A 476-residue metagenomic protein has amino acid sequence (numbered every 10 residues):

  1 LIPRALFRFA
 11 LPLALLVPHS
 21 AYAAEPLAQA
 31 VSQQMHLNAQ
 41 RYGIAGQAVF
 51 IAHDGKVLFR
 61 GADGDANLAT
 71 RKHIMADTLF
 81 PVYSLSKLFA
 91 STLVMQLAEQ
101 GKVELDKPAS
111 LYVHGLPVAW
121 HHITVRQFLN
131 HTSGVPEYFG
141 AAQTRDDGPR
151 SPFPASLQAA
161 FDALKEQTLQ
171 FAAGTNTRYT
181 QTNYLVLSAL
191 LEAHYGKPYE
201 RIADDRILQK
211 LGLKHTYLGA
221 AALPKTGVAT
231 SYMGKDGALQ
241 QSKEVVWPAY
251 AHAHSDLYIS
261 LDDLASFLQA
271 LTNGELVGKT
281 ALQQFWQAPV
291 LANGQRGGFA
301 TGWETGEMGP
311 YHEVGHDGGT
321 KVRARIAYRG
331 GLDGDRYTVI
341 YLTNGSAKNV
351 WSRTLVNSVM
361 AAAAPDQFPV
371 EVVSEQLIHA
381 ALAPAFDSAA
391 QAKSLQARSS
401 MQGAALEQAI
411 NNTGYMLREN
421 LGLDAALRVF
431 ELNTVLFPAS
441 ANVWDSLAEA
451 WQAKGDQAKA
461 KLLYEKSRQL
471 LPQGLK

Functional and structural regions predicted by a protein language model:
A24-G61, E192-D205, Q209, A238 (+3 more regions): Catalytic loop of the DD-peptidase/beta-lactamase superfamily, centered on the K-T-G motif and neighboring
R41-A48, A69-Q127, F171-T182, H252-S255 (+1 more regions): Short active-site loop at a secondary-structure junction that contains or immediately precedes the catalytic residue(s)
G46, P81-L85, L97-A141, E166 (+2 more regions): Active-site helix/loop module of the DD-peptidase/beta-lactamase fold, centered on the serine-lysine SxxK catalytic
A62, D77-L79, F139-A142, G148-K225 (+1 more regions): Catalytic-site signature segments of enzymes, centered on catalytic residues
